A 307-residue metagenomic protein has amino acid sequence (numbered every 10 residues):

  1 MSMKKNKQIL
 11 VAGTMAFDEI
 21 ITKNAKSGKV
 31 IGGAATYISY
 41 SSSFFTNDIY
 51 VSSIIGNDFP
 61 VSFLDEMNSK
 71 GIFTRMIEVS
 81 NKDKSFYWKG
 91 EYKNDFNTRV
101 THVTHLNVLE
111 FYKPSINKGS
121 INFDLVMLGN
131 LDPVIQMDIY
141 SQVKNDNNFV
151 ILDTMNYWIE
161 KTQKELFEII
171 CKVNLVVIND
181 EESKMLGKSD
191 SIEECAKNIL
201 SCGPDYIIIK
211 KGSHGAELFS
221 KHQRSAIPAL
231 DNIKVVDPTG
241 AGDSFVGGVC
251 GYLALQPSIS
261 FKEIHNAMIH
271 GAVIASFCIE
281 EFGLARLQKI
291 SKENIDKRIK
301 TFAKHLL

Functional and structural regions predicted by a protein language model:
K4-L10: Extreme N-terminal starter segment of soluble prokaryotic enzymes
N6, F17-K29, T46-M127, S141-N148 (+1 more regions): Conserved N-terminal subdomain of the carbohydrate kinase-like
L10, M127, V150-I151, I208: Structural detector of well-ordered beta-strand residues that form the stable sheet scaffold of enzyme domains
A25-Y40: Short catalytic helix/loop segments, enriched in acidic residues and glycine and frequently bearing histidine
T36-I49, N198-S201: A short, N-terminal amphipathic alpha-helix
Y40, W88-E91, G215-F219: Short beta-strand scaffold segments in enzyme catalytic cores
Y50, D231-T301: Conserved post-catalytic alpha-helical subdomain immediately downstream of the catalytic base and nucleotide-binding
K144-D146, W158-A226: Conserved phosphate/ATP/ADP-binding segment of small-molecule kinases
